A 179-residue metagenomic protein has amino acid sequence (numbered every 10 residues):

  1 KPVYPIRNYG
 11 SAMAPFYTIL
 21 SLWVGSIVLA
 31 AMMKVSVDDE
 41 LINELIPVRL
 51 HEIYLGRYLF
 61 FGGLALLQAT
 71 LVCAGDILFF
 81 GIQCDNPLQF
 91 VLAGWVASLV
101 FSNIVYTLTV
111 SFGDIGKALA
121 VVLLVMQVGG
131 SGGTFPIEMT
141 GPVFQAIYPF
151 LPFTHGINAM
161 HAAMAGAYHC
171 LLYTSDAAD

Functional and structural regions predicted by a protein language model:
K1-F61, A65-A69, F79-N86: Transmembrane helix-boundary elements of multi-pass transport/secretion proteins, especially ABC-type permease modules
G25-V35, N103, V128, G132-F135: Transmembrane alpha-helix detector for multi-pass membrane proteins
L50-A118: Alpha-helical transmembrane segments and their short interhelical loops
V100-Y106, G130-I137, H155-N158: Juxtamembrane membrane-interface segments at transmembrane alpha-helix termini
D114-F150: Transmembrane helix segments
I137-L171: Short hydrophobic, aromatic-rich alpha-helical segments embedded in or entering the lipid bilayer of multi-pass
Y173-D179: Conserved small/polar residues in nucleotide/adenosyl-binding loops
